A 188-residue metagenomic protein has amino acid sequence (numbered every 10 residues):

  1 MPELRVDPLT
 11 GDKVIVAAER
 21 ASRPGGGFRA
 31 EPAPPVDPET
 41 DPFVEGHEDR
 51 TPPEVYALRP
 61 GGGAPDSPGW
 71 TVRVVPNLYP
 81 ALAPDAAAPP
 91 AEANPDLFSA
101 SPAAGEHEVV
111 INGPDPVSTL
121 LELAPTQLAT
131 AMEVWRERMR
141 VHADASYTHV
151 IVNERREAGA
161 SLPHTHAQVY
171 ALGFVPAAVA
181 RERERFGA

Functional and structural regions predicted by a protein language model:
M1-H164, Y170-A188: Active-site microenvironments that recognize anionic phosphate/pyrophosphate groups
